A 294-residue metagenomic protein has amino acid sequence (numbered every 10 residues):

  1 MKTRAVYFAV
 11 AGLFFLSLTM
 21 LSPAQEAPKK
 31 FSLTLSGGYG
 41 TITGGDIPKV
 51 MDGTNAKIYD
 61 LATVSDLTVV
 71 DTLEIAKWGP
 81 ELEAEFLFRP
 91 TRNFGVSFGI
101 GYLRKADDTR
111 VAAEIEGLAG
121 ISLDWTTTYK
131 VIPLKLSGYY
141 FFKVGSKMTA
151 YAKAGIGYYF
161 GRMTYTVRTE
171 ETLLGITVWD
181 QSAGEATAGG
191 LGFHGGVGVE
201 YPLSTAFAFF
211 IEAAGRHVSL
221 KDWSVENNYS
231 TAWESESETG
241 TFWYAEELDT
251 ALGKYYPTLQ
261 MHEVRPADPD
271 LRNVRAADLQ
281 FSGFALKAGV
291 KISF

Functional and structural regions predicted by a protein language model:
M1-K29: Cleavable N-terminal export/targeting peptides
L21-G53, K147-T149, Y255, D270-N273: Outer-membrane beta-barrel biogenesis signature
S32-T34, Q280-F294: Outer-membrane beta-barrel "beta-signal"
L35-T41, F98-Y102, A152-F160, V199 (+1 more regions): Transmembrane beta-barrel strands of outer-membrane/channel proteins
T43-K77, G101-P133, Y159-G190, V218-F281 (+1 more regions): Extracellular/periplasm-exposed beta-strand and loop segments of Gram-negative cell-envelope proteins, dominated by
E81-E83, P133-S137, H194-G196, K287: Membrane-embedded beta-strand positions in outer-membrane beta-barrel channels/transporters
F88, Y140-F142, V199-Y201, H217 (+1 more regions): Residue-level signature of outer-membrane beta-barrel architecture
N93-V96, S146-M148, A206-F209: Repeated loop/turn-to-beta-strand initiation elements of outer-membrane beta-barrel proteins
